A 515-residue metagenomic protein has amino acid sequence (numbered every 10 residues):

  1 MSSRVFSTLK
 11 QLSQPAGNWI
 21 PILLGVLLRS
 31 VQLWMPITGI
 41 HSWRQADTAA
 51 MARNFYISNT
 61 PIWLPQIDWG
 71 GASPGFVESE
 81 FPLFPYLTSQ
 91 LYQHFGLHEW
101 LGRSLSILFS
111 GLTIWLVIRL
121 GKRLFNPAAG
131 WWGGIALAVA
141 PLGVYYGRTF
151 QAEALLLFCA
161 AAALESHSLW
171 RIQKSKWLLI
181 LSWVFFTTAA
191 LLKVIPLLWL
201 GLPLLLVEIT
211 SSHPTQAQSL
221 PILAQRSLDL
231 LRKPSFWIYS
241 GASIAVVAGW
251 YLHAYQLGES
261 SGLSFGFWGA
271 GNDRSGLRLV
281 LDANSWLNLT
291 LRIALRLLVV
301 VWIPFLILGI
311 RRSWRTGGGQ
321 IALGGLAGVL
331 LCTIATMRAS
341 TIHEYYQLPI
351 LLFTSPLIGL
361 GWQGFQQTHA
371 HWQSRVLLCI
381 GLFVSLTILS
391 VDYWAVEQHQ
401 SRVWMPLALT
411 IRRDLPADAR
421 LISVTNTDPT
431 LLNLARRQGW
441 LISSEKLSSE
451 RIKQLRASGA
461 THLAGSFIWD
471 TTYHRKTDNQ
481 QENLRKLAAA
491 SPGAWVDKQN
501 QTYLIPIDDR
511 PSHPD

Functional and structural regions predicted by a protein language model:
W19-I22, L205, S240-I244, W314 (+2 more regions): Signature aromatic-anchored transmembrane alpha helix within multi-pass, membrane-resident enzymes that catalyze glycan
S30-W34, D47-F76, L83: Extracytosolic helix-loop segments that constitute the early lumenal/periplasmic catalytic or substrate-binding loops
D47-S58, T188, L197-T215, S219-Q320 (+3 more regions): Transmembrane-lumen/periplasm boundary regions of multi-pass, lipid-linked membrane glycan transferases
L101-L124, A162-S166: Transmembrane-helix motifs of polytopic, lipid-linked glycan transferases
K122-A128, A163-L179, A189, R312-S313: Membrane-interface transmembrane helices that cradle and orient dolichyl/undecaprenyl
G133-G134, Y146, W177-V194, L204-L205 (+1 more regions): Membrane-interface alpha helices of multi-pass inner-membrane proteins
R148-L155, G258: Short acidic/glycine- and proline-prone juxtamembrane loop motifs at membrane-interface regions of multi-pass membrane
Q398-S401, R412-I452, R456, A460-T471: Short periplasmic/luminal acceptor-recognition loop of GT-C membrane glycosyltransferases, typified by
